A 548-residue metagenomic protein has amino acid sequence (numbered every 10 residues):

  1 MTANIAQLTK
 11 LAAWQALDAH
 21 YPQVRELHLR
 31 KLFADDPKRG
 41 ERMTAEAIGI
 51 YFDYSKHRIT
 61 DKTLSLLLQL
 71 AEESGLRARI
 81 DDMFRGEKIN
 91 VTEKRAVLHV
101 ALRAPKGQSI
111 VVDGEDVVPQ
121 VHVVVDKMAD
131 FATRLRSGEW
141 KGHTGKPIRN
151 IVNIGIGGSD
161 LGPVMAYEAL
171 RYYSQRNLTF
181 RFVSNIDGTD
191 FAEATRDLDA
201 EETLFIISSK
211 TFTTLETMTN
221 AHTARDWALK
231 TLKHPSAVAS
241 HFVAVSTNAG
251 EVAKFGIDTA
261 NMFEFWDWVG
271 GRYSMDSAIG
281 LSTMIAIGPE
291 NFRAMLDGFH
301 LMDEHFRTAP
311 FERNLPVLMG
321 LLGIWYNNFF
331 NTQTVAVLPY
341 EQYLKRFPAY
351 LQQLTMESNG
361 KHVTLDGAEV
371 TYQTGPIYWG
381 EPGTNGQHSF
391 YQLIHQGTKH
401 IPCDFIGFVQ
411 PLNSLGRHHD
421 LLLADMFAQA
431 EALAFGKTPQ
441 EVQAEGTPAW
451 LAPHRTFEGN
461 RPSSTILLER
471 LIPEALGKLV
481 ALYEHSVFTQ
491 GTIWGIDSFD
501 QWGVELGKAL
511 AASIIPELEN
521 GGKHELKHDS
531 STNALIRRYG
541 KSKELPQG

Functional and structural regions predicted by a protein language model:
A3, Q7, D53, H57 (+17 more regions): Hydrophobic alpha-helical scaffolding
L8-A13, H20-F33, P37-T144, L423-E431 (+4 more regions): Extended, charge-enriched "interface" segments that sit outside catalytic cores
P119-K141, A166-Y167, Y172-E201: Glycine-rich oxoanion-binding loops at beta->alpha junctions
T133-I148, A194-T203, I324-Q333, I394 (+1 more regions): Glycine-rich phosphate/diphosphate-binding loops that line cofactor/substrate pockets in enzymes
N150-V152, L204, V243, A336: Conserved beta-strand elements of the Class I
L161-R176, D197-D199, A221-L229, G256-F263: A glycine- and small-aliphatic-rich helix-loop capping segment at beta-alpha/alpha-beta transitions that lines
N220, W227-G416, G436, G459 (+2 more regions): Active-site phosphate/pyrophosphate-binding segments
H395-T398, G407-G477, A481, V487: Substrate-recognition/cap regions that form aromatic- and gly/pro-loop-enriched pockets for small-molecule ligands
